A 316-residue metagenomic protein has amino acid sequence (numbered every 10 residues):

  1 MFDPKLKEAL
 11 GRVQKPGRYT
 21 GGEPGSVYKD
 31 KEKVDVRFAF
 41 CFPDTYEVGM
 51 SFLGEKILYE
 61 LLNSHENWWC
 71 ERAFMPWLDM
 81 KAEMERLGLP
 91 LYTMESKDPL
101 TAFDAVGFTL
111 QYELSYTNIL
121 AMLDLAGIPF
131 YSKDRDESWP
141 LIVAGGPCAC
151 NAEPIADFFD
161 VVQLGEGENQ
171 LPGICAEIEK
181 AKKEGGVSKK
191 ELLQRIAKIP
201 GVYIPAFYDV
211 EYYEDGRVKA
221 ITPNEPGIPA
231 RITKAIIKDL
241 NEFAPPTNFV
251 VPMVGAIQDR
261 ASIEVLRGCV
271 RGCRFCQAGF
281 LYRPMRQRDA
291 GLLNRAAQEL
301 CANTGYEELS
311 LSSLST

Functional and structural regions predicted by a protein language model:
K7-A39, Y46-E47, P205, E211 (+1 more regions): N-terminal [4Fe-4S]-dependent radical SAM core
P24-S26, I142-G145, A149-A152, L171 (+2 more regions): Structured alpha-helical segments in the cores of large, soluble enzyme domains
R37-A39, W68-E71, A105, L141-I142 (+5 more regions): Beta-sheet entry/capping signal
F38-P43, G49-L61, N67-E71, P76-M84 (+2 more regions): Low-complexity, highly charged intrinsically disordered N-terminal segments that act as targeting/localization
L62, V106, D160, C269 (+2 more regions): Conserved, mostly hydrophobic/aromatic
S64-H65, P129-E137, A181-E184, R283-G291 (+1 more regions): Secondary-structure transition/capping motifs at alpha-helix termini and the adjoining loop/turn into the next element
M75-P223: Glycine-rich beta-alpha loop elements in corrinoid/cobalamin-binding modules across cobalamin-dependent enzymes
K238-T316: Radical SAM [4Fe-4S] cluster-binding motif and immediate context
